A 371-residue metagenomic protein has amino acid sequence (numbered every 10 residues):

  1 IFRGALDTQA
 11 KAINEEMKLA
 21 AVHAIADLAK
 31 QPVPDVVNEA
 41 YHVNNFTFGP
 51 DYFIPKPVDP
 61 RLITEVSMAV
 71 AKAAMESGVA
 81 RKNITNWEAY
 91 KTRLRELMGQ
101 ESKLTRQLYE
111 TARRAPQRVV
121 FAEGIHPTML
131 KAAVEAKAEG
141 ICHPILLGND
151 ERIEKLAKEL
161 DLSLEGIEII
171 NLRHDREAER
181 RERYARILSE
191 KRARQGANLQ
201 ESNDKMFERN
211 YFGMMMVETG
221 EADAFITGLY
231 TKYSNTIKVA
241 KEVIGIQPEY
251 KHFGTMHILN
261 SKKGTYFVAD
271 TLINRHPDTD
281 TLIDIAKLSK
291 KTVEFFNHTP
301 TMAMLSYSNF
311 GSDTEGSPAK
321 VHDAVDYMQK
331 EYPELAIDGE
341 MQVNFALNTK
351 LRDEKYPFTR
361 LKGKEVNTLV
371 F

Functional and structural regions predicted by a protein language model:
I1-S67, A71-S77: Adenosine-phosphate binding glycine-rich loop
A10-L19, I84-N86, T227-Y230: Short alpha-helical "patches" and their helix-cap loops
G78-I84, Y90-F371: Anion-binding alpha/beta catalytic cores of soluble intermediary-metabolism enzymes, centered on
